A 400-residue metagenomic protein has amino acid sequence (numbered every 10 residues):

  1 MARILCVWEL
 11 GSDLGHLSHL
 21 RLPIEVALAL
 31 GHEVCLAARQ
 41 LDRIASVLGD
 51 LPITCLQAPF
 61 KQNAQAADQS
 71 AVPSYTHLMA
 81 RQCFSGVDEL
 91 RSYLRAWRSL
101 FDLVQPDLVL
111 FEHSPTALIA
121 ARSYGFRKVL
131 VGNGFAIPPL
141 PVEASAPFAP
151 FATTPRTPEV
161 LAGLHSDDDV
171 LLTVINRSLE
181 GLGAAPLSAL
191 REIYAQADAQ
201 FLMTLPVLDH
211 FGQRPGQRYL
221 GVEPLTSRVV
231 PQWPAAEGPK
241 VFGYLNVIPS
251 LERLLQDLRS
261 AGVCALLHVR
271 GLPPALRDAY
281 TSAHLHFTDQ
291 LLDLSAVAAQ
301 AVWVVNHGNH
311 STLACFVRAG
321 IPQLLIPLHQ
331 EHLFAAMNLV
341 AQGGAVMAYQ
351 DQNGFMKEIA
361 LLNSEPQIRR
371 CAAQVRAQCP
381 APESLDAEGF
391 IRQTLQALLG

Functional and structural regions predicted by a protein language model:
M1-A120, F126-V131, F135-P139, S145-A152 (+6 more regions): Glycosyltransferase specificity loop/lid
A2-L5, K240-V241, C264, P322: Residues that mark the start of a beta-strand
I24, D209-V302: Donor-nucleotide binding loops and adjacent catalytic segments primarily of GT-B fold Leloir glycosyltransferases
A38-I44, E112-P115, L205-D209, V269-L276: Short, polar loop motifs at secondary-structure junctions
L100-D102, I193, D257, A296-V297: Structural alpha-helical scaffold elements that stabilize or flank donor/cofactor-binding regions in carbohydrate
D107-L108, A199, K240, V302-W303: Structural motif
G125, A301-V302, G320-I321: A short alpha->beta transition loop at the rim of the catalytic pocket in nucleotide-sugar-dependent
R127-F211, P215-G216: Active-site-proximal region of nucleotide-activated glycan assembly enzymes, centered on histidine/acidic-rich loops
